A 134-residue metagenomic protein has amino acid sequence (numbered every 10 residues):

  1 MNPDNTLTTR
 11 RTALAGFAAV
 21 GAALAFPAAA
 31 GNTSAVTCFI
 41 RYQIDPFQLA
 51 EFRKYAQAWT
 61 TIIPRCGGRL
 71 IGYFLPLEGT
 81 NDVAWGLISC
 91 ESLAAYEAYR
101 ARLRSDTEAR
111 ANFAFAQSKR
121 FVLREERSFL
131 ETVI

Functional and structural regions predicted by a protein language model:
N2-G21: N-terminal secretory signal peptides and thylakoid transit peptides that target proteins across membranes
R10, Q48-L49, L93: Residues at or immediately preceding the N-termini of alpha-helices
F17-G21, G31-A35, S118-V133: Intrinsic disorder/low-complexity detector
P27-E51: C-terminal segment of N-terminal export signals and the immediately downstream linker at the start of the mature
A29-G31, T60-L87, A114: Short, glycine- and small/hydrophobic-rich beta-strand elements in well-ordered beta-sheets
V36-Q43, G72-R104, R127-S128: Short, well-ordered beta-strand segments in beta-rich or mixed alpha/beta enzyme and ligand-binding folds
Q48-G68, R100-S105, A109: Extended intrinsically disordered, low-complexity coil regions enriched in Ser, Thr, Gly, Ala and often Pro
A109-Q117: Low-complexity, intrinsically disordered Gly/Pro/Thr-rich segments
